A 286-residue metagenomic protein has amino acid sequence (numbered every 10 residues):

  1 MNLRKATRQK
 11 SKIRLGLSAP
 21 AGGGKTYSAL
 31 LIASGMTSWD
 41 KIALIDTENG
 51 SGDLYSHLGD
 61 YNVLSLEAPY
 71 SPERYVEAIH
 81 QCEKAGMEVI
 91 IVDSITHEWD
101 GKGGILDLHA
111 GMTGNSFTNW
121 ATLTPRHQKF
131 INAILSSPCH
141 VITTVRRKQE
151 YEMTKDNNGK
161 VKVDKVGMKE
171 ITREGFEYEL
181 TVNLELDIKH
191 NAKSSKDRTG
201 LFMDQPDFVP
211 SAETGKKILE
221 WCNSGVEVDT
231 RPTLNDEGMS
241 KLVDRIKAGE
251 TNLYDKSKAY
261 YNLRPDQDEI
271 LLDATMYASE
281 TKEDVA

Functional and structural regions predicted by a protein language model:
M1-A19, G23, S34, N49-G52 (+4 more regions): Interfaces that engage single-stranded nucleic acids at replication/repair/recombination sites
R14-A19, H57-E67, G111-N119, N157-N158: Short, basic, glycine/proline-bearing loop/turn elements
R14-G16, K41, V89-I91, H140-I142: Residue-level preference for the first positions of well-ordered beta-strands
P20, Q128-G215: Phosphate-binding/switch region of NTP-binding enzymes
S28: Hydrophobic positions on the alpha1 helix immediately C-terminal to the Walker A/P-loop
L31-T37: Walker A/P-loop NTP-binding motif
W39-V89, T113: Nucleotide-state-sensitive switch-loop elements of NTP-binding domains
V92-P125, M153: Conserved P-loop NTPase nucleotide-binding/switch module
